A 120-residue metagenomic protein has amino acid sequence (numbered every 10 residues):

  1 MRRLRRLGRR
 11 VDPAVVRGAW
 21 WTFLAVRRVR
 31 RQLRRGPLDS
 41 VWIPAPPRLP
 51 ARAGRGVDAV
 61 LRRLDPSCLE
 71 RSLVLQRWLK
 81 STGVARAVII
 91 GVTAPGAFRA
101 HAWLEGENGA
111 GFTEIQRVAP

Functional and structural regions predicted by a protein language model:
M1-P66, R77, S81: Alpha-helical membrane-targeting segments
L73-P120: Hydrophobic/aromatic-rich core segments of domains that either
